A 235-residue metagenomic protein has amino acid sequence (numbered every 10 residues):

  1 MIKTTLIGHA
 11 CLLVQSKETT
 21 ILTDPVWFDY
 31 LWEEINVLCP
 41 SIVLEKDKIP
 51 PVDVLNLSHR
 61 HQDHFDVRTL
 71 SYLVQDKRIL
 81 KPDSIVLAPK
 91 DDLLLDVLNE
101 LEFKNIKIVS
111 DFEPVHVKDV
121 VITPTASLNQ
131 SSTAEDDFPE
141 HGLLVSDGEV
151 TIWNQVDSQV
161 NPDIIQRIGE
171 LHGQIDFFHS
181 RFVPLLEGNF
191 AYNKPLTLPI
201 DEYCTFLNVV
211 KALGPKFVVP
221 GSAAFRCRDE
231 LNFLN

Functional and structural regions predicted by a protein language model:
K17-R60, H64-Q75, V160-Q174: Pre-active-site segment of Zn-dependent metallo-hydrolases
T19, D76-I85, F103, G214-F217: A short helix->loop->beta-strand "cap" motif at the edges of active sites that frequently abuts
L22-D24, P51-F65, L87-P89, W153-S158 (+4 more regions): Active-site neighborhood of phospho(di)ester-bond hydrolases with catalytic His/Asp-centered motifs
P25-Y30, I35, P124-E149, S158 (+1 more regions): Active-site-proximal loop/helix segment associated with metal-binding centers of metalloenzymes
D29-Y30, H61-F65, L93-D96, E113-H116 (+4 more regions): Active-site environment of divalent metal-dependent phosphoester hydrolases
L73-P82, L231-N235: Short, electropositive alpha-helical surface patch
K81, A88-V150: Metallo-beta-lactamase
I85-L87, P162-N235: Cap/insert and terminal regions of metallo-dependent hydrolase folds
